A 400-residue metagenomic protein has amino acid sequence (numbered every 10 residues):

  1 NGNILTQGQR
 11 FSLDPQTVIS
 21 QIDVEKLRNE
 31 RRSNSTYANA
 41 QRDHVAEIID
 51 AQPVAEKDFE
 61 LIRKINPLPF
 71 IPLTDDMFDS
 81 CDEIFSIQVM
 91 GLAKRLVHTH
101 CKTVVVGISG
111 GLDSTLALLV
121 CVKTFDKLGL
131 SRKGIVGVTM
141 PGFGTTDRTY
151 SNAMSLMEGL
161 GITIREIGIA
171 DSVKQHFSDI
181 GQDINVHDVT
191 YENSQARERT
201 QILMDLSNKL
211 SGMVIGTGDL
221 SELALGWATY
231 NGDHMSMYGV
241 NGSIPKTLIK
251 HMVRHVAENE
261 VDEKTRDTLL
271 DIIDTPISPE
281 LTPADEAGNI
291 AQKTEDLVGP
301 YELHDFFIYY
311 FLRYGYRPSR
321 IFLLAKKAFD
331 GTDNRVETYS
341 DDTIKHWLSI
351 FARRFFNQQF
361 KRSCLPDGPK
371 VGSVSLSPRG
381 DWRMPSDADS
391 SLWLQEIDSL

Functional and structural regions predicted by a protein language model:
N1-L5: Short, glycine-anchored, charge-dense loop/turn motifs used at functional sites
Q7-G8, P15, E25-G110, S114-L400: ATP/NTP-dependent adenylation/nucleotidyl-transfer catalytic domains that generate, transfer, or process NMP-activated
S12-D14, I19-S20: Beta-propeller domains
